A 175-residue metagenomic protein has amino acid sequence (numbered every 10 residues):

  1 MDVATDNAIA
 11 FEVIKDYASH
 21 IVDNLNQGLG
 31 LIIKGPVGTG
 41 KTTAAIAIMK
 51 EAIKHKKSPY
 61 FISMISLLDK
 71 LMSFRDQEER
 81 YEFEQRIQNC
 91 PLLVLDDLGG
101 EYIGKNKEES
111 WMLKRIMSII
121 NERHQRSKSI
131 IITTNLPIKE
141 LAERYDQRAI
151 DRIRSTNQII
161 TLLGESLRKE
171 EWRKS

Functional and structural regions predicted by a protein language model:
D2-L31: Pre-Walker A (pre-P-loop) alpha-helix and adjacent loop at the N terminus of AAA/AAA+ ATPase modules, a conserved
A8-I14, I53-C90, S110: Short glycine-rich substrate-engagement loop in P-loop NTPases that contacts/grips substrate
D23-L25, A52-K54, Q85-Q88, N121-R126 (+1 more regions): Conserved catalytic network of the ASCE P-loop NTPase/AAA+ motor domain
L25-A45: Walker A/P-loop nucleotide-binding motif
T43-K56: P-loop NTPase Walker A phosphate-binding motif
K57-S58, N89-L92, R126-I132: Loop/turn-to-beta-strand initiation segments
L68-F74, G100-S175: Replace "adjacent to P-loop NTPase cores in ATP/GTP-dependent enzymes" with "adjacent to NTP-binding cores
L95-D96: Hydrophobic residues in beta-strands of the RecA-like P-loop NTPase core, especially within AAA+ ATPase
